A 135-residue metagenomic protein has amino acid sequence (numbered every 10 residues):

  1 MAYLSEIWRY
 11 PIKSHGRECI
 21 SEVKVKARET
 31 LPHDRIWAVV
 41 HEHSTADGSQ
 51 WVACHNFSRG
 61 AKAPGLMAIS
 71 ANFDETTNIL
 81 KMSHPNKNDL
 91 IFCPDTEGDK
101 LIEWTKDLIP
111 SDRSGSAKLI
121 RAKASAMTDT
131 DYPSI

Functional and structural regions predicted by a protein language model:
M1-I135: Electropositive, beta-rich accessory/interaction domains or terminal extensions that provide binding surfaces
